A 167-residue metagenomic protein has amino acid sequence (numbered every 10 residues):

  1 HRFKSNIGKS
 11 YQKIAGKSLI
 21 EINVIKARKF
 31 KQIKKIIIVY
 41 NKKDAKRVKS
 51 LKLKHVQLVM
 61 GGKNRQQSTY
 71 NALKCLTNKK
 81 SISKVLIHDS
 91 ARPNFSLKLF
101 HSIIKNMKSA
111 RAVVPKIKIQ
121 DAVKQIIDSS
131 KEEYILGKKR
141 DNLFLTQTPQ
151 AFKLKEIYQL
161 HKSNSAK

Functional and structural regions predicted by a protein language model:
H1-A45: N-terminal glycine-rich phosphate-binding loop and ensuing alpha1 helix
I20, A72, D89, K118 (+1 more regions): Residue-level signal for inorganic ion chemistry
K34-I36, K84, R111-A112: Residues at the starts of beta-strands that form the adenosine-phosphate
V39, I87, K116: Generic enzyme active-site microenvironment
L51-S83: Short phosphate-binding loop-to-helix
K80-R92: Short beta-strand-to-loop acidic/aromatic patch adjacent to the donor-nucleotide binding site
N94-K167: Conserved core of the sugar-phosphate nucleotidyltransferase
